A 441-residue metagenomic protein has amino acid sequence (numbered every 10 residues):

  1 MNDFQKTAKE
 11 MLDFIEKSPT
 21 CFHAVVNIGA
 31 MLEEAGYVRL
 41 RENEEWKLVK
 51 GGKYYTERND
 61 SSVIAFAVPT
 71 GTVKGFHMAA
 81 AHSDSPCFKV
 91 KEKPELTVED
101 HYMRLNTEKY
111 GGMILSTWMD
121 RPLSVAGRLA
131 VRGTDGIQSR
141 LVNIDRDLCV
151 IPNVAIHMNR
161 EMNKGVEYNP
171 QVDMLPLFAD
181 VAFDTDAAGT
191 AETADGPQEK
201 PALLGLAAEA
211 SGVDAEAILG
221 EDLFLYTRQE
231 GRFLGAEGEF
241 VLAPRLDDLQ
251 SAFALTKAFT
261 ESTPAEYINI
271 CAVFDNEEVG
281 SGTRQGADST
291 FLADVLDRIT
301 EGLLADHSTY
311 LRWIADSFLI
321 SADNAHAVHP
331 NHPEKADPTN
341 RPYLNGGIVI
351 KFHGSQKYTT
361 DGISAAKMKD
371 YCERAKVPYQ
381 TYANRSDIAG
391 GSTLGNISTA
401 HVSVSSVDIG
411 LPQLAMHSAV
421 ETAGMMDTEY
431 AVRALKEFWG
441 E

Functional and structural regions predicted by a protein language model:
M1-E441: N-terminal hydrophobic/helix-forming segments and targeting peptides
